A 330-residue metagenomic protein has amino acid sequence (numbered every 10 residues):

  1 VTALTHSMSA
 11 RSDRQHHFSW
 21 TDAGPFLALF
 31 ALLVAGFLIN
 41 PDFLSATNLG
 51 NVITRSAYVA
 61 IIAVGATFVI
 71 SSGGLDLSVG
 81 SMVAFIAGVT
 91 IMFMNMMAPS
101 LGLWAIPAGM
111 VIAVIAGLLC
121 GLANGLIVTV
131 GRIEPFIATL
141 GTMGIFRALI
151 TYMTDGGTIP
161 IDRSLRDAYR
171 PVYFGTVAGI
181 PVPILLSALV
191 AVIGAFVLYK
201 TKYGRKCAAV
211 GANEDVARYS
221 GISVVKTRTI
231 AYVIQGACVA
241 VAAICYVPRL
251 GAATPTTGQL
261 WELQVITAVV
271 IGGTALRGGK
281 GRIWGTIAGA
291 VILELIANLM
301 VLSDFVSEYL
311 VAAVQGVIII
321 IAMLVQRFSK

Functional and structural regions predicted by a protein language model:
V1-V34, Y219-K226, I296-K330: Cytosolic-side transmembrane-helix boundaries in multi-pass membrane proteins
T2-A63, A98-A108: Membrane-interfacial amphipathic/re-entrant helices at transmembrane-helix boundaries
H6, H17, P135-K200, T227-I230 (+3 more regions): Transmembrane helix-bundle core of multi-pass membrane transporters and related energy-transducing complexes
P25-L38, A66, V114-G117, M143-A148 (+5 more regions): Hydrophobic core segments of alpha-helical transmembrane domains in multi-pass membrane transport and ion-translocation
L33-I39, L44-M97, L126-I133, G273-K280 (+2 more regions): Single transmembrane alpha-helix segments in multi-pass membrane proteins
P99-T142, A288-G289, L293: Alpha-helical transmembrane segments within multi-pass membrane transporters and channels
A105-A113, L119-N124, A178-A253: Helix-loop-helix "hairpin" substructures at the membrane interface of multi-pass membrane proteins
V239, R249-G316: Transmembrane alpha-helical segments in multi-pass inner-membrane proteins
